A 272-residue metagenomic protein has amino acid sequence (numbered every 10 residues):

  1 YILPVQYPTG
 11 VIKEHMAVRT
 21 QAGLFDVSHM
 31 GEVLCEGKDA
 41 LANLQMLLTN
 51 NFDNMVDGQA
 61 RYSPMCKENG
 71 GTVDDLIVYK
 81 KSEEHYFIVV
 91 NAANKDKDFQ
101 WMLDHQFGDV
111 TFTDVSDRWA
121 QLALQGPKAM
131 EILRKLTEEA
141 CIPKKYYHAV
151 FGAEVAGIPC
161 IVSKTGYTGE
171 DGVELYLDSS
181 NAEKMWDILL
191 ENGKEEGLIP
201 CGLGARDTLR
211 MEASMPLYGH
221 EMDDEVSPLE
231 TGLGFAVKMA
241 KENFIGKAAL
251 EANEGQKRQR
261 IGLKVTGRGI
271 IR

Functional and structural regions predicted by a protein language model:
Y1-C66, G71, G204: Acidic, proline/glycine-enriched N-terminal capping motif
I2-Q6, K81-R272: Conserved, structured C-terminal
D26, D75, E174: Acidic active-site catalytic centers that drive phospho-/nucleotidyl reactions and related ester hydrolyses
G31, R61, D74-D75, A149 (+2 more regions): Residue-level marker for the onset of beta-strands and adjacent loop->beta junctions in well-ordered domains
N51-H105: Well-ordered mid-protein domain cores that form the structural environment of catalytic cofactors
